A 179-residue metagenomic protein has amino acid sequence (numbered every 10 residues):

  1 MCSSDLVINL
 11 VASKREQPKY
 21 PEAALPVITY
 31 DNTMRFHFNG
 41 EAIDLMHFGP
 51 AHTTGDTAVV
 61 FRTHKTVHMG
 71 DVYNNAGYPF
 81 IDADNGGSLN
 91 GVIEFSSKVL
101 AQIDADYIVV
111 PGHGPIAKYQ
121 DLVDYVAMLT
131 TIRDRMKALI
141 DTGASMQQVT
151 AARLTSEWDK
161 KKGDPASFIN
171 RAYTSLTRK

Functional and structural regions predicted by a protein language model:
C2-S3: Short, small-residue-biased leader/transition segments that mark boundaries at the very start of proteins
V7-I8, A117: Surface-exposed, flexible loop/turn segments at secondary-structure boundaries
I8-G40, V60: Acidic, metal/ion-coordinating pockets
P21-V27, P79, P111, T155: Proline-rich low-complexity regions
Y30, M34-H37, E41-A42, V109-V110 (+1 more regions): Short flexible/disordered coil segments
R35, A42, H47-A51, G55-T131: Metallo-beta-lactamase
A101-Q102, P115-K179: Accessory terminal helices/loops
